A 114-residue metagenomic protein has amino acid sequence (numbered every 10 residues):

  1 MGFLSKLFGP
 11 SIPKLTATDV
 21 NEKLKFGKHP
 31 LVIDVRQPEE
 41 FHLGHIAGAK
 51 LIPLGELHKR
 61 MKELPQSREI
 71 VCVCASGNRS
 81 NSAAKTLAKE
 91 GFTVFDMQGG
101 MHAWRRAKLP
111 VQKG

Functional and structural regions predicted by a protein language model:
M1-P30, P38-E69, N78-G114: Rhodanese-like catalytic fold shared by cysteine-dependent sulfurtransferases and DSP/PTP-type phosphatases
V73: Short, surface-exposed ligand- or partner-binding patches at beta-edge/loop junctions that are enriched in aromatics
